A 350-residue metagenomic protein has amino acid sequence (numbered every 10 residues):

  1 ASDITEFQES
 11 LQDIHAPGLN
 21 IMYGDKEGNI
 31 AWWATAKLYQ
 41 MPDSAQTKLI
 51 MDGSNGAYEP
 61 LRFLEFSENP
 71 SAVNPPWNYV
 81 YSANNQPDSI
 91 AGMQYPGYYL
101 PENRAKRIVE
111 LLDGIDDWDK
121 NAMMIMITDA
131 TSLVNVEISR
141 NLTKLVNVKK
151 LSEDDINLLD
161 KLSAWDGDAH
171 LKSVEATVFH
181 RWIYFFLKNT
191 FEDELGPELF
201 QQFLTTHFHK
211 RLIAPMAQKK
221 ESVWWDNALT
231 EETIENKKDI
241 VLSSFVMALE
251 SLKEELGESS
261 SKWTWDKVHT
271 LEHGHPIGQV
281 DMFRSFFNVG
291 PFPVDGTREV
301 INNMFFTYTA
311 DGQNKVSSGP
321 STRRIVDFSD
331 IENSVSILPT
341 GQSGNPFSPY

Functional and structural regions predicted by a protein language model:
A1-L151, N157-D160, A164-Y350: C-terminal/peripheral segments of proteins
